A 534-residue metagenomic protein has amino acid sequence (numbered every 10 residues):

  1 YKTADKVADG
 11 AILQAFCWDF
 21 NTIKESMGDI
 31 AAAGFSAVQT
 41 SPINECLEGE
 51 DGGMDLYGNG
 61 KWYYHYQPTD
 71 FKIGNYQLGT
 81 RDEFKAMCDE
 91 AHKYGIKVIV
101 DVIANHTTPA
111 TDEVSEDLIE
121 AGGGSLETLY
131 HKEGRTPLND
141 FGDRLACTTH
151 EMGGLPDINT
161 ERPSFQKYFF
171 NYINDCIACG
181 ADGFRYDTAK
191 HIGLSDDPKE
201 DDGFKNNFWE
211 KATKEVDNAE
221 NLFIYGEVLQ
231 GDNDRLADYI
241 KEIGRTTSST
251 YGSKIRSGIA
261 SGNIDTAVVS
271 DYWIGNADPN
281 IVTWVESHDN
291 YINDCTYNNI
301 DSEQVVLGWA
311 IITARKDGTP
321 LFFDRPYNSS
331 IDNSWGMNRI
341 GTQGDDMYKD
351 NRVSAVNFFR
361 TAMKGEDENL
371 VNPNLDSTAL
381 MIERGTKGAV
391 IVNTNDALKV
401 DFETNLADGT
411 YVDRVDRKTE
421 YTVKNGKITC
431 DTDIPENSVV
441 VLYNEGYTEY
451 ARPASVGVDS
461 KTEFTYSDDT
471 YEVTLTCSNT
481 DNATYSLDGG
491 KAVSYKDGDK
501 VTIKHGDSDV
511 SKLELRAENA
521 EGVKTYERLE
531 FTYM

Functional and structural regions predicted by a protein language model:
Y1-D9, E25-G28, P42, L47-Y66 (+3 more regions): Active-site-proximal helices and loops of the catalytic beta/alpha 8
K6-G10, C46-D89, G123-N159: Aromatic- and acidic-residue-enriched carbohydrate-binding clefts of CAZyme catalytic domains
A11-N21, L155-K167: Active-site mouth loops of central-metabolism enzymes
Q14-F16, D187, V392, K504: Surface-exposed loop and edge beta-strand positions of immunoglobulin-like domains
D29-F35: A short, Lys/Arg-enriched amphipathic alpha-helix followed by its capping loop at the start of a domain
G34, A407-T410, D469, D509: A glycine-anchored, Pro-Gly-centered beta-turn/N-cap motif
T40, Y76-D112, I173: Substrate-binding cleft of carbohydrate-active enzyme catalytic domains
E449-M534: Low-complexity, disordered linker/stalk regions enriched in Pro/Thr/Ser/Gly
